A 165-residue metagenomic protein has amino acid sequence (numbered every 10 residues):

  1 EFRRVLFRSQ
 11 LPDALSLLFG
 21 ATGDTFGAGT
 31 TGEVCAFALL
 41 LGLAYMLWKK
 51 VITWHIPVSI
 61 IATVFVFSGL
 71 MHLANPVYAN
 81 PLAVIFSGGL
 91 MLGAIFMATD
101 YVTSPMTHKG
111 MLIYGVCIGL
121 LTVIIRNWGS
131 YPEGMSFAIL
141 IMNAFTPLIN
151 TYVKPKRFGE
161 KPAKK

Functional and structural regions predicted by a protein language model:
E1-L6: Short, small-residue-biased leader/transition segments that mark boundaries at the very start of proteins
S9-A38, G42: Individual transmembrane alpha-helix segments
T25-A36, Y78-L90: Structural signature of hydrophobic alpha-helical transmembrane segments
A36-L40, V58-V66, V84-A98, L112-L120: Hydrophobic alpha-helical segments embedded in the membrane of multi-pass proteins
M46-V58, Y101-L112: Membrane-helix interface "capping/anchor" motifs
L47-P76: Conserved mixed alpha/beta catalytic, RNA-binding, or beta-rich assembly cores of soluble enzyme, regulatory
P81-L90, M111-I113, G129-M142: Loop-to-transmembrane alpha-helix initiation sites
I125-K165: Cytosolic-side transmembrane-helix boundaries in multi-pass membrane proteins
